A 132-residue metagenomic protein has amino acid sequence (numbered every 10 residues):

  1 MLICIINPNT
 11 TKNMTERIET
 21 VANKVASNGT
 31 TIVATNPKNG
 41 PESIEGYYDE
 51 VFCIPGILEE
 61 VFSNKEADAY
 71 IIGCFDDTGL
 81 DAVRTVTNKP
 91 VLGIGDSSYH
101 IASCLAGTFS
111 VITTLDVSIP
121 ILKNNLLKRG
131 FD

Functional and structural regions predicted by a protein language model:
M1-P55, T114-D132: N-terminal glycine-rich anion-binding loop in soluble enzyme alpha/beta folds
I54-G107, V111: Glycine/small-residue-rich loop that forms an oxyanion/phosphate-binding "nest" at active or ligand-binding sites
